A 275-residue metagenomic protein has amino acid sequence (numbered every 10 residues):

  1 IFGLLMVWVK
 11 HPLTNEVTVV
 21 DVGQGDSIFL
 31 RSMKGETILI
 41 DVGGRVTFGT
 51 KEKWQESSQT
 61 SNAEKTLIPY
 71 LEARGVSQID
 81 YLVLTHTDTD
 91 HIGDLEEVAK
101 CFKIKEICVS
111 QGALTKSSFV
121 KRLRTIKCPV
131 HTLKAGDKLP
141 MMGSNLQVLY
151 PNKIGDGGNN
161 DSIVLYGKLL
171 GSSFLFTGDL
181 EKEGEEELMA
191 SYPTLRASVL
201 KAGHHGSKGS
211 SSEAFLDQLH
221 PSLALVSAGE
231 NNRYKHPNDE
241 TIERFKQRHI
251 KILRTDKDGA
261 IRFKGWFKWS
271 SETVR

Functional and structural regions predicted by a protein language model:
I1-R275: Non-globular, low-confidence helical/coil segments that flank catalytic cores
